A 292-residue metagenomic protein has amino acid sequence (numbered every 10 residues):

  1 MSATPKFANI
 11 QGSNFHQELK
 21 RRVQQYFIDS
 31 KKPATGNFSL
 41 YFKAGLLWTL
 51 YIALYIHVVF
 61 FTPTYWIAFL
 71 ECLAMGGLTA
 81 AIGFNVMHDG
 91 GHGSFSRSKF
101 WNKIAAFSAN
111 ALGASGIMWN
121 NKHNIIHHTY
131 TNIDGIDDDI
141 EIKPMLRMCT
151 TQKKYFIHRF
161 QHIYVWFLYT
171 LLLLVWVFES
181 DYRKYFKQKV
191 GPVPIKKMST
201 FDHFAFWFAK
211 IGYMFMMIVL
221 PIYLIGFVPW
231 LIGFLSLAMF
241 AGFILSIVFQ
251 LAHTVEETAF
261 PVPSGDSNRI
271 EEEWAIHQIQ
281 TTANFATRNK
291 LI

Functional and structural regions predicted by a protein language model:
S2-F7, H16-S30, L251-A286: Polar-ligand-bearing catalytic/cofactor-coordination segments of membrane-embedded or membrane-tethered inner-membrane
S2-Q25, L171-K187: Short, charged cytosolic
T4-S13, K31-K32, L112-G116, N132-G135: Short intracellular "coupling" helices and adjacent cytoplasmic loop segments at the cytosolic face of multi-pass
K32, I117-M118, I136, L173-S180 (+4 more regions): Intrinsically disordered or highly flexible coil/loop and linker segments, enriched in small and charged/polar residues
T35-G83, N110-A111, H162-L174, K197-V248: Alpha-helical bilayer-embedded segments of polytopic membrane proteins, i.e., transmembrane/intramembrane helices
T62, G90-F95, K184-K187, L224 (+2 more regions): Membrane-interfacial segments
A74-M198, G265-I292: Membrane-embedded catalytic scaffold of the fatty acid hydroxylase/desaturase
